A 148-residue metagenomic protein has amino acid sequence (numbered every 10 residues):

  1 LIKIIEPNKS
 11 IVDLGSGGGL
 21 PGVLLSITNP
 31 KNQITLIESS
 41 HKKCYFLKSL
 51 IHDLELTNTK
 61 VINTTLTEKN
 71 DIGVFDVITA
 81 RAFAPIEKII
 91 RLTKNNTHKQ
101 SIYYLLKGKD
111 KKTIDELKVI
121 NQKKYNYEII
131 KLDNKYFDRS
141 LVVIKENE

Functional and structural regions predicted by a protein language model:
L1-A80: Conserved SAM/SAH cofactor-binding pocket of Class I
Q33, N58-K60, I102, K123-E128: Conserved beta-strand segments of alpha/beta enzyme cores
K43-Y45, I86, T113-I114: Short alpha-helix immediately C-terminal to the canonical SAM-binding loop
K48-S49, I90-T93, E116-K118: Short amphipathic alpha-helical segments
A82-P85, K109: Short glycine-rich anion-binding loops that position phosphate/pyrophosphate groups of nucleotides and phosphorylated
I90-I102: A short glycine-rich, Lys/Arg-flanked "PGG" loop and its adjoining helix->strand segment in the class I
Q100-K111: Conserved beta-strand signature within the Rossmann-like core of class I S-adenosyl-L-methionine
K109-E148: Active-site capping/gating segments
